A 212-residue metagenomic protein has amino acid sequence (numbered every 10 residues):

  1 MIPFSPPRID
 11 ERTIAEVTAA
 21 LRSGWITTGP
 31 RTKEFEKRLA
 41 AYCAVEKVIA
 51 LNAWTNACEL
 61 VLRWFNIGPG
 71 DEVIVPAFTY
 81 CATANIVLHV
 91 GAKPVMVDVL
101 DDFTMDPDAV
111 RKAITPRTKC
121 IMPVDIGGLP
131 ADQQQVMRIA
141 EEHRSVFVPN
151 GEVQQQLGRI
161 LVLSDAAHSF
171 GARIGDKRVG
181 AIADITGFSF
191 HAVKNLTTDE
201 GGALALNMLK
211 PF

Functional and structural regions predicted by a protein language model:
M1-I26, P30: N-terminal "arm"/small-domain region of PLP-dependent enzymes with the aminotransferase-like
W25-E72, I86-L88, M96, R144-V148: Phosphate-binding glycine-rich loop
K37, Q134, K177: Active-site phosphate/pyrophosphate- and oxyanion-stabilizing loops and adjacent acidic/basic residues in soluble
R63-A166, R173: PLP-dependent aminotransferase-like
V153-T197: Conserved active-site segment immediately N-terminal to the catalytic lysine that forms the internal aldimine
A192-F212: Conserved core segment of the aminotransferase class I/II
